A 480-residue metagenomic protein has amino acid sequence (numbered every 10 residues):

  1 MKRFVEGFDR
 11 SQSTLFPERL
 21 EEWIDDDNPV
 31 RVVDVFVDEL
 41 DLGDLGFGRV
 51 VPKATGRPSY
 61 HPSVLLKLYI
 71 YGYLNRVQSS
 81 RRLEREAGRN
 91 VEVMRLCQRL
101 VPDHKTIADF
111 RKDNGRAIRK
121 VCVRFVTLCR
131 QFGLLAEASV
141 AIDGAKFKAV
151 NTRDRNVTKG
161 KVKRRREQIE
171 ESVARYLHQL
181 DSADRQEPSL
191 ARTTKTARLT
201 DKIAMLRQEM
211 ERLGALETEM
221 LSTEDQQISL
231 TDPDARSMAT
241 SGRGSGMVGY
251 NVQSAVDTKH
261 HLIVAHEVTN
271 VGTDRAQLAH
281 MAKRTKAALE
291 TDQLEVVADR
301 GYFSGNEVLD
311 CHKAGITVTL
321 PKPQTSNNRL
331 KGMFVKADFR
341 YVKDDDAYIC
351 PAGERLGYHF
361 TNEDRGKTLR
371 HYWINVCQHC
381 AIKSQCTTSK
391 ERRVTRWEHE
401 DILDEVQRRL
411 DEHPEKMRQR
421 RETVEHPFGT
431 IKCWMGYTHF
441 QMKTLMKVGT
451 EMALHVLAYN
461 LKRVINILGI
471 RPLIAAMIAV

Functional and structural regions predicted by a protein language model:
M1-R19, L190, S326: Short, flexible loop/hinge motifs at secondary-structure junctions
K2-V5, V51-G56, E415-R418: A ubiquitous short alpha-helical element
E6, Y69, R76-R89, Q98-V480: Anion-binding and metal-coordination hotspots
R19-I24, D411, E415: Short, charged, low-complexity loops and linkers
I24-I70, N75, E398: Basic, short loop/linker segments at the boundary and entry of helix-turn-helix/winged-helix-like folds
